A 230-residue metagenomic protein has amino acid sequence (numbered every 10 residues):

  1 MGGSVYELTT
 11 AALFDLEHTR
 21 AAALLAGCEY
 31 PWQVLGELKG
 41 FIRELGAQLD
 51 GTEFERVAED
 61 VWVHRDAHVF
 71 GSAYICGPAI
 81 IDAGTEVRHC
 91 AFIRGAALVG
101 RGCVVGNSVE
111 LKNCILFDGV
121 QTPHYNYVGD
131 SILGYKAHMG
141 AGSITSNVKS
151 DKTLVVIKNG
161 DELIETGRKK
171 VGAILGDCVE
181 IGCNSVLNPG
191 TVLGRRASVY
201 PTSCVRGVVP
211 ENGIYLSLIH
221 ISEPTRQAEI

Functional and structural regions predicted by a protein language model:
M1-D60, R196, T202, E211-L218 (+2 more regions): Terminal amphipathic alpha-helical/low-complexity segments used for targeting or macromolecular assembly
A21-A23, L116-G119, P123-L218, S222 (+1 more regions): Glycine-rich hexapeptide-repeat left-handed beta-helix
V69-S108: Glycine-rich active-site/cofactor-binding loop and its immediate structural neighborhood
